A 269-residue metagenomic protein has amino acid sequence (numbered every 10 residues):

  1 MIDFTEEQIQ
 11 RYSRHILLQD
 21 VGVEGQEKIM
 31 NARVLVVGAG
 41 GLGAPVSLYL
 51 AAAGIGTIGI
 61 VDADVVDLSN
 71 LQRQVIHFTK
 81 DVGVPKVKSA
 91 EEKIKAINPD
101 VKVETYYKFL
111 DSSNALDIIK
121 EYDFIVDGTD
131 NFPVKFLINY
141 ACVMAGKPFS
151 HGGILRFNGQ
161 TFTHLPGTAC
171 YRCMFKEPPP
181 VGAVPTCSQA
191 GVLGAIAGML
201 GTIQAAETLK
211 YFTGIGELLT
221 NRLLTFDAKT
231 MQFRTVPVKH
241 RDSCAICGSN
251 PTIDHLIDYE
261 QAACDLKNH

Functional and structural regions predicted by a protein language model:
M1-H269: Adenine nucleotide-associated cytosolic modules
